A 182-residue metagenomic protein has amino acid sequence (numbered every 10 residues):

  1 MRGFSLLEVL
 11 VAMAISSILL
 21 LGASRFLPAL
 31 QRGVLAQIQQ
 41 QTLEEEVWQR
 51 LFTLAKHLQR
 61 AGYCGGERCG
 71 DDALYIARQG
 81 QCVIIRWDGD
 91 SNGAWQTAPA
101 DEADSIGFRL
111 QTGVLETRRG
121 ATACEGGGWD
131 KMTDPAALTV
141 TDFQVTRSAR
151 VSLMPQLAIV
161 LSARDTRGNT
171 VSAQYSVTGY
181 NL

Functional and structural regions predicted by a protein language model:
R2-Q59: Aliphatic-rich helix starts adjacent to a transmembrane/signal segment
E45-E46, A100, N169: Generic detector of ordered secondary-structure context
R50, G66-R78: Transition segment at domain starts
A73-R150: Type IV pilin-like appendage domain
G128-L182: Short linear sequence signals and composition-biased patches located at protein termini or domain-edge surfaces
